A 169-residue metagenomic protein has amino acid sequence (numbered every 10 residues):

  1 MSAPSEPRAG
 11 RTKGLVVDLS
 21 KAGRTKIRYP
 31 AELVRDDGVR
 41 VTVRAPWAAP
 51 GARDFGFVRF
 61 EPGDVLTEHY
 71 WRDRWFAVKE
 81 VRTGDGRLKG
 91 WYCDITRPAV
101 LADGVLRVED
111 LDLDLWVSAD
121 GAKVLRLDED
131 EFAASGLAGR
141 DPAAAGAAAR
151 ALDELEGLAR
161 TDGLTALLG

Functional and structural regions predicted by a protein language model:
M1-V65: Charge-rich, low-complexity N-terminal segments
D18-R24, W47, R82-G84, R97-A99 (+1 more regions): Short acidic, glycine-rich loop/turn motifs
D36-V39, G84-D85, S118-A122: Short acidic-glycine loop/turn motifs at beta-strand connectors
V41-R44, R87-D94, A122-D130: Short, well-ordered strand-loop elements centered on a beta-strand within folded domains, enriched for acidic residues
A52-V58, D103-G104, S135-A138: A short, polar/proline- and glycine-enriched secondary-structure boundary/capping micro-motif
G56-V100, L106, L111-L113: Phosphate/ribose-recognition catalytic cores of enzymes acting on nucleotide-derived substrates
L111-E154: A hydrophobic, small-residue-rich beta->alpha segment in the mid-to-C-terminal subdomain of diverse proteins
A151-G169: Cysteine/selenocysteine-centered motifs that mediate thiol-based redox chemistry or coordinate metal-sulfur cofactors
